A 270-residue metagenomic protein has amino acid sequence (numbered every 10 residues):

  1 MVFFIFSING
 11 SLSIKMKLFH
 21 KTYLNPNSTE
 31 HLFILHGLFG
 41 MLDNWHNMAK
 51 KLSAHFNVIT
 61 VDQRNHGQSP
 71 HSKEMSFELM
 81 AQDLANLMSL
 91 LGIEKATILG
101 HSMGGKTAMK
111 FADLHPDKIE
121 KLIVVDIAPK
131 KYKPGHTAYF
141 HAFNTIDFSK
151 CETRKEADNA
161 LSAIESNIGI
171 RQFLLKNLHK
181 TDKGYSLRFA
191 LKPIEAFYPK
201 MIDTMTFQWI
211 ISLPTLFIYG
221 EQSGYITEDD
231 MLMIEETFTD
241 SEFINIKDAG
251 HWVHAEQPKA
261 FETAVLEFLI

Functional and structural regions predicted by a protein language model:
M1-F33, S53-F56, I93-E94, P199 (+2 more regions): Alpha/beta-hydrolase fold catalytic core
K21, N47-S53, I59-G100, T263-L266: Active-site loop/oxyanion-hole signature of alpha/beta-hydrolase fold enzymes
G37-N47, V58: Serine-hydrolase catalytic-loop signature spanning alpha/beta hydrolases and amidase-signature enzymes
G100, G104, A108: Gly/Ala-rich beta-loop-alpha elbow adjacent to hydrolase catalytic centers
M109-L114, E120-C151: Flexible "cap/lid" loop of the alpha/beta hydrolase fold
P134, S149-M205: Conserved alpha/beta-hydrolase catalytic His-Asp/Glu region
K183-T237, E242-N245: Conserved serine/cysteine hydrolase catalytic core
S241-I270: Catalytic active-site module of serine/aspartate enzymes centered on a nucleophile-bearing elbow/loop
